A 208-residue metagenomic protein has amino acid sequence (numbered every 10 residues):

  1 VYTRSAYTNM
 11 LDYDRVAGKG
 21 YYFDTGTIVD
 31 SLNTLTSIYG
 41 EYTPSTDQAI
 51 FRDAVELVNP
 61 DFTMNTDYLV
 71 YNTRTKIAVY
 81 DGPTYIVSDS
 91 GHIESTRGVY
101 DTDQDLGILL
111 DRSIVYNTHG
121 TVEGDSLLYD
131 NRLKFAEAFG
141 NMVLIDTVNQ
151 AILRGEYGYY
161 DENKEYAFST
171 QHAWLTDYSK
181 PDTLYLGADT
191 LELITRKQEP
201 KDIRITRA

Functional and structural regions predicted by a protein language model:
V1-A208: Structural signature for solvent-exposed beta-strand/loop edge elements and short helix-capping sites, enriched
